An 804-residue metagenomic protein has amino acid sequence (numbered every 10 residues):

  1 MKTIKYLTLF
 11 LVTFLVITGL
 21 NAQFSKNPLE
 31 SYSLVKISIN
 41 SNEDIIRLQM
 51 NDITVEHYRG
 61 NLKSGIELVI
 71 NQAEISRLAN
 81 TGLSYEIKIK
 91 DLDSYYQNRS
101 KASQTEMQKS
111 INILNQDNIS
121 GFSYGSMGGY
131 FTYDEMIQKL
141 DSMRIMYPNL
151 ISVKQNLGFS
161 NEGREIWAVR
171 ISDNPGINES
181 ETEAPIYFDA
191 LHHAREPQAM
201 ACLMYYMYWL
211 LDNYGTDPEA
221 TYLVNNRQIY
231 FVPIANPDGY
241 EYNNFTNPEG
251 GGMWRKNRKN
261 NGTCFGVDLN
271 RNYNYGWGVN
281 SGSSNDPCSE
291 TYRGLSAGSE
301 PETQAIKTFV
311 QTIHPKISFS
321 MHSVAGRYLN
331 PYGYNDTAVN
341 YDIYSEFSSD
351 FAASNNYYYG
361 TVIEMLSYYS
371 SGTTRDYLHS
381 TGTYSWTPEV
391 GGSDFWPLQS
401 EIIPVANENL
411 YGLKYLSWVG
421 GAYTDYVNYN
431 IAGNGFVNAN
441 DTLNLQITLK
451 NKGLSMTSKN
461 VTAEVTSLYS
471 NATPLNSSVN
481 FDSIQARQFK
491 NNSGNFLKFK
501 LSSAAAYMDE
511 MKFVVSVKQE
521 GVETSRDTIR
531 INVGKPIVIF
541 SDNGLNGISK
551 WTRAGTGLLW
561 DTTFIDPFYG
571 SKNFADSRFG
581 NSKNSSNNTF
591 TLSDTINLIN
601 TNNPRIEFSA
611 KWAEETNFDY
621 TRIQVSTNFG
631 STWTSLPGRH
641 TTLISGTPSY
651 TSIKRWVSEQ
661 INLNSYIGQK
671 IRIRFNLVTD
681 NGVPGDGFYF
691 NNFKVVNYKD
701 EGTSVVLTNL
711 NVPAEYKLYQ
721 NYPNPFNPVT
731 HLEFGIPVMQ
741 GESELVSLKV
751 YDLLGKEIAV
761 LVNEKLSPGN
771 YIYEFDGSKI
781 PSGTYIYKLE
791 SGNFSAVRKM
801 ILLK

Functional and structural regions predicted by a protein language model:
M1, R487, I623, I673 (+8 more regions): Terminal processing/anchoring signals of secreted or surface-associated proteins and related intramolecular
R227, N244-A432, P474: Metallocarboxypeptidase
T424-A439, P536-G547, V696-N721, P737-E742: Residue-level detector of functionally pivotal "anchor" positions at catalytic/ligand-binding pockets or at interdomain
T473-A505: Intrinsically disordered, low-complexity Pro/Gly/Ser/Thr-rich segments with frequent PxxP/GP/PP motifs and embedded
I539-N588, S635-V657: Extracellular glycan-recognition surfaces and repeat-rich motifs
L598-E607, W612, S704-Y722, F726-V750 (+3 more regions): Glycine-centered coil/turn sites that cap beta-strands in beta-rich domains
F618, T679-Y698: Extracellular carbohydrate recognition
V762-V797: Short, surface-exposed loop/turn motifs with a glycine/proline- and acidic-biased composition
